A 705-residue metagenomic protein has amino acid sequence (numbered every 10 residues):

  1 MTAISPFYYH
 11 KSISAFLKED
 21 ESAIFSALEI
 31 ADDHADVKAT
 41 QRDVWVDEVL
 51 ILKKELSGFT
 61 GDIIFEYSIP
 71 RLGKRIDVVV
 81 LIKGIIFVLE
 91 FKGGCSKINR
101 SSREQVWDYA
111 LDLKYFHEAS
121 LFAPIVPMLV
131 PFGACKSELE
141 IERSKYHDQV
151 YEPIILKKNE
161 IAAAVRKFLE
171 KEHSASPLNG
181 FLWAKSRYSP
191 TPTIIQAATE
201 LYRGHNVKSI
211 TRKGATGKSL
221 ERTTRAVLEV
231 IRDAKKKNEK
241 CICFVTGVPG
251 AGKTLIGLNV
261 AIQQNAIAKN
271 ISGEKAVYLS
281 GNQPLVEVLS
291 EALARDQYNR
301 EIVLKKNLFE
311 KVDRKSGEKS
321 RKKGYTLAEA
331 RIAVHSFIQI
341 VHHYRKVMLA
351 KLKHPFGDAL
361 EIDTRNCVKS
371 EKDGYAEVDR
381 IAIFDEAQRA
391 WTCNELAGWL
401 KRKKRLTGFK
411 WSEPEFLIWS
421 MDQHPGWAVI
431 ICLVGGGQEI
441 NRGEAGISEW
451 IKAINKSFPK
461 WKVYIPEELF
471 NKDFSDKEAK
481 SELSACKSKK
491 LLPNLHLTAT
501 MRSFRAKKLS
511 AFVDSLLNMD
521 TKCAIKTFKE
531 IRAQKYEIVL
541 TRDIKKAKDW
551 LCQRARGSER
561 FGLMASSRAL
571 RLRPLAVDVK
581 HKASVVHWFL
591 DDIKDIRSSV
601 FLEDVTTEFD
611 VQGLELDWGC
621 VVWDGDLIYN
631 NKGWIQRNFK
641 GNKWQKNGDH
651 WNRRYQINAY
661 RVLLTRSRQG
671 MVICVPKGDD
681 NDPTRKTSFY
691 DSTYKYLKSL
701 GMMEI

Functional and structural regions predicted by a protein language model:
M1-P190: Accessory nucleic-acid engagement/destabilization modules that flank
T211-C241: N-terminal pre-P-loop "Q-motif" helix
V245: Hydrophobic anchor at the beta1->P-loop junction of P-loop NTPases
K253: Conserved lysine of the Walker
G257, I440-E444, E468-G625, Y629: Conserved helicase/translocase motor-coupling segment
R321-M421, E603-T607: Conserved RecA-like ASCE ATPase "motif II neighborhood" in helicase/translocase motors
I383-S481: Signature of the SF2 helicase/ATPase Hel1-core->accessory helical subdomain module
V429, F601-I705: C-terminal accessory regions
